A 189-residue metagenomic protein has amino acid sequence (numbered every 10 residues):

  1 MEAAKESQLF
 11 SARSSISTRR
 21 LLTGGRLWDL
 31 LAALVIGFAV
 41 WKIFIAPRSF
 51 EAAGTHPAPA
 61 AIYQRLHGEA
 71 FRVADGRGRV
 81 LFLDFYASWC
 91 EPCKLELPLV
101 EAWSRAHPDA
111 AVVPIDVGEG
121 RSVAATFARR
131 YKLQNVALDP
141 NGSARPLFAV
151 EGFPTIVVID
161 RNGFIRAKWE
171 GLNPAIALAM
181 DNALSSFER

Functional and structural regions predicted by a protein language model:
M1-I62, L178-D181: N-terminal targeting signals for export/organelle localization
A60-L81: A short beta-strand-turn-helix
R77-R79, D109, L133, V150: Active-site acidic short loop of glycosyltransferases
R79-L81, F85-W89, G152: Short pre-active-site segment immediately N-terminal to redox-active cysteine/selenocysteine motifs in thiol-based
F82-L83, V112, I156: Hydrophobic beta-strand anchors of alpha/beta hydrolase catalytic cores
D84, P114-D116, A167: Soluble periplasmic/extracytoplasmic beta-strand elements of cell-envelope proteins
K94-Y131, P140-P146: Structural microenvironment flanking redox-active thiols in thiol-disulfide oxidoreductases
A128-L133, D139-F187: Thiol/disulfide oxidoreductase modules built on the thioredoxin-like
